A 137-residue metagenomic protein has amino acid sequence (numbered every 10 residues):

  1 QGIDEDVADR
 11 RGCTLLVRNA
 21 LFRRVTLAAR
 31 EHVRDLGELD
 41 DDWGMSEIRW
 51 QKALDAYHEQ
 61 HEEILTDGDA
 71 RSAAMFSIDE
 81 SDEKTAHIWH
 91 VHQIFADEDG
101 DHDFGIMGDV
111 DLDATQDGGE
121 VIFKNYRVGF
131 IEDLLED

Functional and structural regions predicted by a protein language model:
Q1-R30: Short, low-complexity N-terminal intrinsically disordered segments enriched in polar/charged residues
L21-R24, A28, D40, L54 (+1 more regions): Amphipathic alpha-helical interface segments used for dimerization/assembly
R30-G44: Short, well-ordered alpha-helical segments enriched in acidic and aromatic residues
R30-R34, E63, D67, D117: Intrinsically disordered or highly flexible coil/loop and linker segments, enriched in small and charged/polar residues
I48-R49: Short Lys/Arg-enriched alpha/beta "domain-start" segment
A53-G105: Surface-exposed, charged secondary-structure patches
F95-D137: Compact beta-sheet-dominated globular domain cores
